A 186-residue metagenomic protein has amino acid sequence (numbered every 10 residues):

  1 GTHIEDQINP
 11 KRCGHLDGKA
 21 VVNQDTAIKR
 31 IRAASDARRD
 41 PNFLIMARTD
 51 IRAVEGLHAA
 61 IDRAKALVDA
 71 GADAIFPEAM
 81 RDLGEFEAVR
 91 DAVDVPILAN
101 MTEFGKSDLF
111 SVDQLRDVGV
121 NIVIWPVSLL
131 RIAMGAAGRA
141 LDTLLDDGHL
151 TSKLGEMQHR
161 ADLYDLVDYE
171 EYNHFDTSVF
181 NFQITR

Functional and structural regions predicted by a protein language model:
G1-W125, I132, R139-T143, Y169 (+1 more regions): Alpha/beta enzyme core
V127-A133, G138-M157: Non-DNA-binding regulatory cores of transcription-related proteins, predominantly C-terminal effector-binding
R160: Contiguous mixed-secondary-structure segments that line small-molecule binding/active-site clefts of soluble domains
